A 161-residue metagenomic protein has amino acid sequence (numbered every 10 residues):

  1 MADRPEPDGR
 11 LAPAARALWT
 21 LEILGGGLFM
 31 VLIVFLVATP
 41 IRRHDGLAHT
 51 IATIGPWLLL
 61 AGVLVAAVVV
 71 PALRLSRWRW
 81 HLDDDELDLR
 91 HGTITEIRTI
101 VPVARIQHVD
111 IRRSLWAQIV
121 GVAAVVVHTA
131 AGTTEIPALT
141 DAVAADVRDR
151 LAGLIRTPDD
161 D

Functional and structural regions predicted by a protein language model:
M1-D161: N-terminal basic, Ser/Thr-rich segments that initiate or prime the first beta/alpha elements at protein or domain
